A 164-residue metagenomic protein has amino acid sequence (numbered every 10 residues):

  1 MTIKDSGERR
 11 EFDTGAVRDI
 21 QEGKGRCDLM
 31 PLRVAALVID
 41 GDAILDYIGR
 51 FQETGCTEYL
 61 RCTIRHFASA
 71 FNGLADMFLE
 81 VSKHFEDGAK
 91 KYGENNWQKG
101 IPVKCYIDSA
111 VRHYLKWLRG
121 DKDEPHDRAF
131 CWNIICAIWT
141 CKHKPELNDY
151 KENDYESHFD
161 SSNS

Functional and structural regions predicted by a protein language model:
M1-S164: Intrinsically disordered, low-complexity regulatory regions that flank transcription factor DNA-binding cores
